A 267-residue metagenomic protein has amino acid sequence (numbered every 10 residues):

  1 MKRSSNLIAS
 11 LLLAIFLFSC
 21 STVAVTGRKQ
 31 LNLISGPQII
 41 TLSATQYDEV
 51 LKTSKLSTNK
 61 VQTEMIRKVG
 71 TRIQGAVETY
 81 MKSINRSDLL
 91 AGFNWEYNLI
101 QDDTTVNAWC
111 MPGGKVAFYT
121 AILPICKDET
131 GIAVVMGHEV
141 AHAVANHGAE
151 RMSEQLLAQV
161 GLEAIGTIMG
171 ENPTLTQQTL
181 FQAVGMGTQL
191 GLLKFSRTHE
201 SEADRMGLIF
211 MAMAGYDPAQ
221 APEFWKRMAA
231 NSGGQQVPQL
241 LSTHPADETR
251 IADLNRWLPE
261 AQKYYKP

Functional and structural regions predicted by a protein language model:
K2-I8, F16, C20-P267: A Zn2+-metalloprotease active-site environment signal
